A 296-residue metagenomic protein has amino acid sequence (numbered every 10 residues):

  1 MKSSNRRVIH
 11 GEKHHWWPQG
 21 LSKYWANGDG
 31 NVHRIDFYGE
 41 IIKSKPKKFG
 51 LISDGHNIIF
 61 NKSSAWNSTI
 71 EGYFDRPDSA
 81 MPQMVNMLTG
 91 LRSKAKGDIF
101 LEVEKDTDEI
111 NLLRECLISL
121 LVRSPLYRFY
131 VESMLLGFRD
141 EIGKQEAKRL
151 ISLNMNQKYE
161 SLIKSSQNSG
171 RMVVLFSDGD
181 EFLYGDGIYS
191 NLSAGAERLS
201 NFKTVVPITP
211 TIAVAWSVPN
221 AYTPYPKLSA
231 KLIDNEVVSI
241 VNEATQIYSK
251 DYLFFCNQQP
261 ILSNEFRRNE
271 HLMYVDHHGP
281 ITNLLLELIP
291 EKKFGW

Functional and structural regions predicted by a protein language model:
M1-W296: Alpha-helical structural context detector biased toward long hydrophobic helices
